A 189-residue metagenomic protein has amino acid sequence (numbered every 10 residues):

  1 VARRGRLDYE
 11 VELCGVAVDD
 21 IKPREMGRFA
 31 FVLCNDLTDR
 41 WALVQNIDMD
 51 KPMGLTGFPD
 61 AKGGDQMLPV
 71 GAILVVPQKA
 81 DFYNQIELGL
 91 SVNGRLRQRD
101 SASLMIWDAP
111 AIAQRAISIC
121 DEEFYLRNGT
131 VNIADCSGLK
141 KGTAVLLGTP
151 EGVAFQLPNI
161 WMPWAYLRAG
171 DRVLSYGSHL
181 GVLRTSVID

Functional and structural regions predicted by a protein language model:
V1-L13, P69: Extended, compositionally biased flexible segments
R4-R6, G27, G63: Aromatic-acidic/polar surface patches that form glycan- and anion
R6-L7, P23-R24, K79-F82: Short glycine/serine/proline-enriched coil/turn segments at secondary-structure junctions
Y9-D19, A113-S118, E122: Short, conserved beta-strand element in jelly-roll/cupin
E10-A17, I21-V44: Short, acidic (Asp/Glu-rich) active-site segment that either coordinates a divalent metal cofactor
L43-D189: Catalytic-pocket segment enriched in acidic/His residues
